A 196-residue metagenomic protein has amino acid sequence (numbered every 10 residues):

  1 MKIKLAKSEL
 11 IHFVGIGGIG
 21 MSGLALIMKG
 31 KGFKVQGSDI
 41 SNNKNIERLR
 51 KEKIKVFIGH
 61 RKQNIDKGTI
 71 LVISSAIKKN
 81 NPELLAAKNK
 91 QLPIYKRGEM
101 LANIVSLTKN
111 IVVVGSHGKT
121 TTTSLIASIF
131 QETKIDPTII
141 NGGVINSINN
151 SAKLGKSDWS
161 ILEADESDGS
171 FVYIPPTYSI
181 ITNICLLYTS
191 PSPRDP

Functional and structural regions predicted by a protein language model:
M1-N45, L49-F57, K67, L71 (+2 more regions): ATP-dependent carboxylate-amine ligase
K4, I27-F33, R50, Q63-N64 (+1 more regions): Phosphate-binding loop of NTP-binding sites
N43, I58-K62, D165: Structural motif corresponding to alpha-helix initiation and N-cap regions
P191-P196: A short, hydrophobic C-terminal helix/tail in secreted or cell-surface proteins
